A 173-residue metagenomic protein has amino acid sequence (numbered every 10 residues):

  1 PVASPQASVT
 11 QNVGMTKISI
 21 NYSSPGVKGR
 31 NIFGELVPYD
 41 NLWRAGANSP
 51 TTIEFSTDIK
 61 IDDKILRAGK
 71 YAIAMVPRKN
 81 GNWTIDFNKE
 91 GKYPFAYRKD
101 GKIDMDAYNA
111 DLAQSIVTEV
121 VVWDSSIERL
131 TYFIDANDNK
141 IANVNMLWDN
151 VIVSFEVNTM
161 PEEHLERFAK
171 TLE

Functional and structural regions predicted by a protein language model:
P1-L36, K92-L172: Primarily secretory-pathway and cell-envelope proteins
F33-S49: Aromatic- and Gly/Pro-rich amphipathic surface segment
R44-K99: Mid-length scaffold segments of soluble, non-membrane domains
